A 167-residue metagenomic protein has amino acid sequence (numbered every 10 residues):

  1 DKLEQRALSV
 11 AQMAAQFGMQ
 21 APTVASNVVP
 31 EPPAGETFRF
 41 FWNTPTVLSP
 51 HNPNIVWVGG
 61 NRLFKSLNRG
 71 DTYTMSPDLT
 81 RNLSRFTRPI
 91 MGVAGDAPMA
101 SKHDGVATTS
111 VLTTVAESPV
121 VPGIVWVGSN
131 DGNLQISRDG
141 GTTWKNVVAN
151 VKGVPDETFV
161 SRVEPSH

Functional and structural regions predicted by a protein language model:
D1-H167: Beta-propeller blade termini and top-face loops
